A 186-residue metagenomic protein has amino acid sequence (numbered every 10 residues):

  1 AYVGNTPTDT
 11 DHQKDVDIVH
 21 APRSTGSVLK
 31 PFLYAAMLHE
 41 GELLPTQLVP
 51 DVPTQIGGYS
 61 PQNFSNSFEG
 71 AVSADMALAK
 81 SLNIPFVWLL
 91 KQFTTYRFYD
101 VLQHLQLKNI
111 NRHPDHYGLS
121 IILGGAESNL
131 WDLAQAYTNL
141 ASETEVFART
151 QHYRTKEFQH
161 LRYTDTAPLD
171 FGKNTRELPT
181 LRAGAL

Functional and structural regions predicted by a protein language model:
A1-V19, L29, N129-L186: A penicillin-recognizing enzyme superfamily signal
A1-Y2, L48-P50, W88-L89, V101 (+2 more regions): Structural recognition of the beta-strand scaffold that forms the well-ordered cores of secreted hydrolase catalytic
T6-T10, S24, T54-I56, N83-P85 (+5 more regions): Solvent-exposed loop/turn segments at secondary-structure junctions within structured extracellular/periplasmic domains
V16, P22-V49, A77, A136-A141: Active-site SXXK
A21-G26, E69-G70, A74, L78 (+3 more regions): Secondary-structure capping and boundary motifs in well-ordered enzyme cores
L43-F98, S142, L161-L186: Conserved catalytic neighborhood of penicillin-recognizing serine enzymes
T46, I110-I121, F147-R154: Surface-exposed patches in mature extracellular/periplasmic domains of secreted proteins
S60-N63, T94-Q135: Mid-domain, small-residue-enriched loop/turn segments at the edges of structured enzyme/sensor domains
